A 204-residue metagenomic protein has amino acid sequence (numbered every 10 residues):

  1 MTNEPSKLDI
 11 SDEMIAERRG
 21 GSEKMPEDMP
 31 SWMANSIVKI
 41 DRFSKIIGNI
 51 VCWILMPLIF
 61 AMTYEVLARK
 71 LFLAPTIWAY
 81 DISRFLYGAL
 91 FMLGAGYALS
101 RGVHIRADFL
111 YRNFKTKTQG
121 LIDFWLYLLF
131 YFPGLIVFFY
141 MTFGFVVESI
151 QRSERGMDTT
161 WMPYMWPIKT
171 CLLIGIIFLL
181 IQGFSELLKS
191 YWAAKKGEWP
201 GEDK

Functional and structural regions predicted by a protein language model:
T2-K204: Alpha-helical transmembrane segments and membrane-interface helix-loop junctions in multi-pass membrane proteins
